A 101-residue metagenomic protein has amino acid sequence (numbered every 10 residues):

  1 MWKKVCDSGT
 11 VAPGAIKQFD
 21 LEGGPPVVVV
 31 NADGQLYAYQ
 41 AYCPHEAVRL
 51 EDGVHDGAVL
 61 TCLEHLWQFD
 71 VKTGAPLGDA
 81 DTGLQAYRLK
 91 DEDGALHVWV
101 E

Functional and structural regions predicted by a protein language model:
M1-G57, G83-E101: N-terminal pre-ligand scaffold of iron-sulfur
M1-W2, F69-T73: Short Pro/Gly-enriched beta-strand edge/turn motifs at strand-loop
G23-G24, H65, G74: Glycine-centered positions within short beta-strands or beta-hairpins
C43, C62-H65: Short cysteine clusters
V48, W67-Q68: Flexible, glycine-rich terminal cap/loop adjacent to redox cofactors in electron-transfer oxidoreductases
G53-A58, T73-G78: Short cysteine/histidine-rich zinc-coordinating motifs and their immediately flanking basic loops
